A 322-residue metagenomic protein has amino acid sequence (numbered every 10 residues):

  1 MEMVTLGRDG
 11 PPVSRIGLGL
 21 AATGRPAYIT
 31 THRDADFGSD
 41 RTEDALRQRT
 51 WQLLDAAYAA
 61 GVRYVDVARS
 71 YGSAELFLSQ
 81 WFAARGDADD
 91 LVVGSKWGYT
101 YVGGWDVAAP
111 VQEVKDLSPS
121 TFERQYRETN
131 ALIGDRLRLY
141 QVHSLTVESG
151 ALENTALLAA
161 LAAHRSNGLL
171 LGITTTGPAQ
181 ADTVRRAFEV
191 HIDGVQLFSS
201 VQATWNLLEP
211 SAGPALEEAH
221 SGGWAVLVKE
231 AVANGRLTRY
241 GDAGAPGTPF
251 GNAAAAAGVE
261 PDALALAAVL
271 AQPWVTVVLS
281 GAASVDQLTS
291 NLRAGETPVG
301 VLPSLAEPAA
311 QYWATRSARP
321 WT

Functional and structural regions predicted by a protein language model:
M1-V92: N-terminal binding-site loop/beta-alpha segment at the start of enzyme catalytic domains that lines or forms
L6, L18, V65, L78 (+8 more regions): Conserved, mostly hydrophobic/aromatic
P11-I16, G61-Y64, D87-L91, G134-R138 (+4 more regions): Short, well-ordered coil/turn segments that N-cap beta-strands
G24-Q48, V107-T121, E148-S149, A253-A256: Active-site mouth loops of central-metabolism enzymes
T42-A57, K115-L132, A179-H191, P261-A265: Short, acidic/polar
D89-G103: A short, structured active-site edge motif that brings together acidic residues
E128-G150: Active-site groove signature of glycoside hydrolases
S144-T322: Beta/alpha (TIM)-barrel catalytic core signal, keyed to glycine-rich beta->alpha loops juxtaposed to Asp/Glu that bind
